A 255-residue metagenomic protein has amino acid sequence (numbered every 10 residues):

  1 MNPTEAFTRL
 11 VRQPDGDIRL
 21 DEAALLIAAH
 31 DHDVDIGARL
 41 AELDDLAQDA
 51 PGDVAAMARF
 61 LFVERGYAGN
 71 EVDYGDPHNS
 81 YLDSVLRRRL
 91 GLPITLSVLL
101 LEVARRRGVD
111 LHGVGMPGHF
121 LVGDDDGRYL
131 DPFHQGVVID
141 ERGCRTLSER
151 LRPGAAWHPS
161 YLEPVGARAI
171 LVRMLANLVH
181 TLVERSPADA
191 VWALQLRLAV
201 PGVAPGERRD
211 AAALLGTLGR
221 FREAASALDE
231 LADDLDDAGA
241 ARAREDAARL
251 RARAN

Functional and structural regions predicted by a protein language model:
M1-N255: A structural boundary/capping signal
